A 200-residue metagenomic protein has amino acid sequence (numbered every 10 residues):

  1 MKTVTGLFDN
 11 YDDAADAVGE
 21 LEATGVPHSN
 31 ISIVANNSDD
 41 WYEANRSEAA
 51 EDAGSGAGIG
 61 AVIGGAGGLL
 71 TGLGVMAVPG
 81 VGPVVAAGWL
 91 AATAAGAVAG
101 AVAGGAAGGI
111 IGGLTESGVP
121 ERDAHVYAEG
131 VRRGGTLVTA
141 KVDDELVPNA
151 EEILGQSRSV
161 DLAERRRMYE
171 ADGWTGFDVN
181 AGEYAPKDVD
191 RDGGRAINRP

Functional and structural regions predicted by a protein language model:
M1-P200: Intrinsically disordered, low-complexity, hydrophilic segments
